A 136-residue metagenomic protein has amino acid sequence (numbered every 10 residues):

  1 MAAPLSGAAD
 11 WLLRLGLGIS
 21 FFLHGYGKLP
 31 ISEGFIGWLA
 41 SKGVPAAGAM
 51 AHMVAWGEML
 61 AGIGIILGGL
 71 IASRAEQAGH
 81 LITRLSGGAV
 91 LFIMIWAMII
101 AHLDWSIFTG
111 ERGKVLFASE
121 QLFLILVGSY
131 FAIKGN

Functional and structural regions predicted by a protein language model:
M1-P30, A49-N136: Extended, low-polarity transmembrane helix blocks
L29-A49: Membrane-interface interhelical connector segments
